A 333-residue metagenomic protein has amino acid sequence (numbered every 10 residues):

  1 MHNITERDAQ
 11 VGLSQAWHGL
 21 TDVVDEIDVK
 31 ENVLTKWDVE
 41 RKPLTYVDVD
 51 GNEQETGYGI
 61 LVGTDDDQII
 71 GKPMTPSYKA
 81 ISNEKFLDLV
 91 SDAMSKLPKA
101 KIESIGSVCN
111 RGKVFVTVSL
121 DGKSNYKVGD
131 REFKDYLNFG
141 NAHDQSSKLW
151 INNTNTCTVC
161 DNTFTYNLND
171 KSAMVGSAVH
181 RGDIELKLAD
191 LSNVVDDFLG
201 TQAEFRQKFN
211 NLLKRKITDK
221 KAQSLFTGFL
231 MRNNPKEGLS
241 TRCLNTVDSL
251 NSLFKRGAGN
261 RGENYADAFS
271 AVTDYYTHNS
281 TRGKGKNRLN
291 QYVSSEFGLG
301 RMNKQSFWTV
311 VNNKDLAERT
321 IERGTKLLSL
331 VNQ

Functional and structural regions predicted by a protein language model:
M1-G106: N-terminal low-complexity, intrinsically disordered segments
M1-L44, G106, D121-Q333: Intrinsically disordered, low-complexity regions enriched in serine/threonine
L61, V116-V118, F139: Generic structural hydrophobic/aromatic packing signal, biased to beta-strands
D65-D66, R111, H143-Q145: Short, solvent-exposed coil/turn segments at beta-strand boundaries
I102-K123: Beta-rich nucleic-acid/ligand-interaction surfaces
